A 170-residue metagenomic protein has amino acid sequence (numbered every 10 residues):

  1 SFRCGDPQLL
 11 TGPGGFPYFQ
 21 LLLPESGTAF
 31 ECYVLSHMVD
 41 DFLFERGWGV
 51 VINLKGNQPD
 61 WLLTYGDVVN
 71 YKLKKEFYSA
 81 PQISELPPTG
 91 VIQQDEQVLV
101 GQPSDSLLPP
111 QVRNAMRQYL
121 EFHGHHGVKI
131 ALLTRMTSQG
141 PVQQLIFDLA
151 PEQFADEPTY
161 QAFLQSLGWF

Functional and structural regions predicted by a protein language model:
S1-F170: An interfacial alpha-helical scaffold signature
